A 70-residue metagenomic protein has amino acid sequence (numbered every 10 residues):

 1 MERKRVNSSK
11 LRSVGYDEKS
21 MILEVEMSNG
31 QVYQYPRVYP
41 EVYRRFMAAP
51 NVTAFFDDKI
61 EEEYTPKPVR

Functional and structural regions predicted by a protein language model:
M1-R70: Acidic/histidine-enriched, beta-strand-rich ligand/metal-binding domains
